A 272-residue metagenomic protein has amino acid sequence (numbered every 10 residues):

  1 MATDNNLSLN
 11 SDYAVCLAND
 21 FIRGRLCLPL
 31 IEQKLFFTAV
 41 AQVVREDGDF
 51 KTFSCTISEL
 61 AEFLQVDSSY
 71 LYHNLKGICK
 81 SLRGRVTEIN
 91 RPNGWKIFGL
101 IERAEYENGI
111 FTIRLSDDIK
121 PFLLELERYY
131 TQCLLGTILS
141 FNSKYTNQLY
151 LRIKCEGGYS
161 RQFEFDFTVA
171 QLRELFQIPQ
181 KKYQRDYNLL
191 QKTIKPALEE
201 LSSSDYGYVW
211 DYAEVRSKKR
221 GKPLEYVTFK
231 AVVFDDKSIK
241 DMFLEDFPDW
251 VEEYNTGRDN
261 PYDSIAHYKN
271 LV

Functional and structural regions predicted by a protein language model:
M1-V272: Charged, alpha-helix-forming regions
